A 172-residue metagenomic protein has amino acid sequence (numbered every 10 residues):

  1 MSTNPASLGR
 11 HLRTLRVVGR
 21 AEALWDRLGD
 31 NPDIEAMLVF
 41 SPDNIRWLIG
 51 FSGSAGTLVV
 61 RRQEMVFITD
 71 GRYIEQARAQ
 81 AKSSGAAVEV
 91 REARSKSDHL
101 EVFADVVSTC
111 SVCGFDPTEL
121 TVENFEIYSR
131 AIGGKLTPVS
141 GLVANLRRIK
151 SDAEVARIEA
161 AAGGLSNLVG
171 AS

Functional and structural regions predicted by a protein language model:
M1-G170: A composition/biophysics-driven feature that prefers long, compositionally simple stretches
